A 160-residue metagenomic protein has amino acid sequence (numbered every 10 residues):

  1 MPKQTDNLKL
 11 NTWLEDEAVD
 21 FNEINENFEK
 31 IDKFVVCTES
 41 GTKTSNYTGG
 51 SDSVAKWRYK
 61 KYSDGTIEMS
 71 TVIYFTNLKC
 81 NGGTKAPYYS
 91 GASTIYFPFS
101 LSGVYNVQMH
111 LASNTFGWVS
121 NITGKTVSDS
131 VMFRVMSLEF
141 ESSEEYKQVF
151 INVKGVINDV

Functional and structural regions predicted by a protein language model:
M1-V35: Extracellular "spike/adhesin" assembly and maturation modules and analogous cytosolic coiled-coil scaffolds
D6, L14, F21, S40 (+2 more regions): Intrinsically disordered, low-complexity regions enriched in Ser/Pro/Gly/Gln/His and often acidic
N7-K9, R58, G155: Glycine-centered secondary-structure boundary/capping sites
E15-D16, E23, S63, P87 (+1 more regions): Generic detector of ordered secondary-structure context
D20, W57, F150-N152: Conserved beta-strand and immediately adjacent loop positions that scaffold enzyme active sites
E26-S70, V160: Glycine-rich, low-complexity segments
T66-V160: Extracellular attachment/recognition segments
